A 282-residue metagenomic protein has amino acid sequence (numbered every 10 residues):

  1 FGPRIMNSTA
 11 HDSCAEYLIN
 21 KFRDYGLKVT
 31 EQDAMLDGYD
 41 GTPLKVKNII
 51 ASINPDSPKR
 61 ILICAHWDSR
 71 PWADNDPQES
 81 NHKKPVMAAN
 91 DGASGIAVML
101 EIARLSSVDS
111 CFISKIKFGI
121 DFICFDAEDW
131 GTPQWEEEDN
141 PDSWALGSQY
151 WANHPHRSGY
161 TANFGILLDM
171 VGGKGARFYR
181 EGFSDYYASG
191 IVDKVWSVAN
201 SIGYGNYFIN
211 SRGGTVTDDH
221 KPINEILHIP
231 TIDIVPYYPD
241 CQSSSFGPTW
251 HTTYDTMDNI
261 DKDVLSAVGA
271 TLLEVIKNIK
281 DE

Functional and structural regions predicted by a protein language model:
F1-T9, L36-D40, N81-A93, C111 (+4 more regions): Second-shell loop/turn segments in exported
G2-D56: A non-catalytic alpha/beta surface segment that caps or lines the substrate-entry region of metallo-dependent hydrolase
T9-V29, S94-E101, L146-Y150, T161-N163 (+4 more regions): Extracytoplasmic/secreted proteins, especially bacterial periplasmic and envelope-associated proteins
T30-E31, I50-S52, R60-A65, A88 (+4 more regions): Structural recognition of the beta-strand scaffold that forms the well-ordered cores of secreted hydrolase catalytic
D33, F164, V171-E282: Active-site-adjacent substrate-binding region of metalloamidase/peptidase-like peptide-processing proteins
M35-Y39, P55-S57, W67-P71, A127-G131 (+3 more regions): Solvent-exposed loop/turn segments at secondary-structure junctions within structured extracellular/periplasmic domains
K59, P71-P85: Glycine/charged-rich beta-loop-alpha catalytic/anionic-binding loops adjacent to active sites
K83-G190: Acidic/histidine-rich catalytic neighborhood of metal-dependent amide-processing enzymes
